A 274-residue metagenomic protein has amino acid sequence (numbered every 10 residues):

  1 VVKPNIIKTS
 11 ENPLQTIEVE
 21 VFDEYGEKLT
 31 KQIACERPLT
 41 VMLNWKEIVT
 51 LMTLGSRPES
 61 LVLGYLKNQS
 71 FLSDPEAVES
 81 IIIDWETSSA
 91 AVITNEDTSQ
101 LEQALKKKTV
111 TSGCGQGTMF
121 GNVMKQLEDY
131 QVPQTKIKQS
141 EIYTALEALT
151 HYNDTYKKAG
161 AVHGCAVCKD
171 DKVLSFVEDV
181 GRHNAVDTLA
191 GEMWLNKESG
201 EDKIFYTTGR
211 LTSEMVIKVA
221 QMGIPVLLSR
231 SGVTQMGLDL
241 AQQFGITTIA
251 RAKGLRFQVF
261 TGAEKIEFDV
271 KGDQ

Functional and structural regions predicted by a protein language model:
V2-G164, C168-K169, S175-F176: Intrinsically disordered, low-complexity regions enriched in acidic/Ser/Thr/Pro/Gln residues
A161, D170-K172, I266-Q274: Long, contiguous secondary-structure blocks with strong helical propensity
A161-N196: Protease-associated
C168, F260-G262: Short beta-strand-to-turn element immediately C-terminal to the catalytic PLP-Schiff-base lysine in fold type I
R182-V259, F268-K271: Feature captures the catalytic cores and cofactor-binding loops of soluble hydro-lyases/lyases that act on carboxylate
